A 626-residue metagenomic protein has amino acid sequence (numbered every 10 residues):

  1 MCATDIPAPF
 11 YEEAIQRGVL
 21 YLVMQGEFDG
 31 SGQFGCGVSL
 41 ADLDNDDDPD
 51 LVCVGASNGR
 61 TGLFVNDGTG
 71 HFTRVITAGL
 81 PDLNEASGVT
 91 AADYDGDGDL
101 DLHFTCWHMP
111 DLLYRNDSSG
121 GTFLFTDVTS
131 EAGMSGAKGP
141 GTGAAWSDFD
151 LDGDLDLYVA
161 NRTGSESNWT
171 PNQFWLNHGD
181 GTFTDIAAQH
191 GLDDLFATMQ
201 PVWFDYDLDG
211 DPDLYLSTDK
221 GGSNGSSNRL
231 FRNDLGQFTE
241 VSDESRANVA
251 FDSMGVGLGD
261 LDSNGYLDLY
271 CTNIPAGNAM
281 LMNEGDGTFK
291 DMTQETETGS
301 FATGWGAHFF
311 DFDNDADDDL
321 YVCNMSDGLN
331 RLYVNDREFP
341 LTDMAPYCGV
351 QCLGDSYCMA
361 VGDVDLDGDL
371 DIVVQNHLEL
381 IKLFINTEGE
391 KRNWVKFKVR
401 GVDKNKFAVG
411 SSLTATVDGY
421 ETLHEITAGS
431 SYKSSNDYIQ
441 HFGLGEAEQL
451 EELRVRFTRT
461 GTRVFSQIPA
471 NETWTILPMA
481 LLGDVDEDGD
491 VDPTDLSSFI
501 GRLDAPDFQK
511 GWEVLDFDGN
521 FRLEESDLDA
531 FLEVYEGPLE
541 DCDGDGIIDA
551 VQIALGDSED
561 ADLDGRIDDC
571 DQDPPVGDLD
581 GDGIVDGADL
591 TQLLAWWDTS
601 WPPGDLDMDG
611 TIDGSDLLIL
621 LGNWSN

Functional and structural regions predicted by a protein language model:
C2-Q33, V65-N84, Y114-G139, W175-F196 (+6 more regions): Blade-edge motifs of beta-propeller repeat domains
Y21, Q25-E27, Q294, N335 (+1 more regions): Gly/Ser/Thr/Pro-enriched helix-cap/hinge segments flanking short amphipathic alpha-helices
G35-N45, V65, A86-G96, R115 (+7 more regions): Beta-propeller blade termini
V38, M479-N626: Cellulosome-associated attachment modules in secreted, modular CAZymes
D46, D50, D97, D101 (+16 more regions): Acidic carboxylate motifs that coordinate Ca2+ or other divalent cations, activating on Asp/Glu
D48-G55, L100-C106, L155-N161, L214-D219 (+10 more regions): Hydrophobic beta-strand segments that make up the repeating blades of beta-propeller and related beta-repeat
S57-G59, M109, T163-E166, K220-S223 (+3 more regions): Short glycine/acidic-enriched loop and turn motifs that connect beta-strands
A197, G210, F251-A276, F301-N324 (+1 more regions): Repeat-solenoid scaffold signature
